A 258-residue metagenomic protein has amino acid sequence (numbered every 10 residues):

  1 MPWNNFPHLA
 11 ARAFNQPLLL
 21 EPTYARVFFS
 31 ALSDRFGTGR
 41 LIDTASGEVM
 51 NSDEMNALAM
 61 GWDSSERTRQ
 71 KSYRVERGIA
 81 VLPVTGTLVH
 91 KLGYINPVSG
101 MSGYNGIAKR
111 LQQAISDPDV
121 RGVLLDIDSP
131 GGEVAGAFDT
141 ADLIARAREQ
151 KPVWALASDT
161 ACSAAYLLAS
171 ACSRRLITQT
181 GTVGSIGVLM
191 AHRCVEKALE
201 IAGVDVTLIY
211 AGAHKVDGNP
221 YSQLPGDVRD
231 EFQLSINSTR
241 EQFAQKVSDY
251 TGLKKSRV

Functional and structural regions predicted by a protein language model:
M1-K151, T160-Y250: Small-residue-centered hinge/linker elements
S248-V258: PDZ/PDZ-like groove recognition
